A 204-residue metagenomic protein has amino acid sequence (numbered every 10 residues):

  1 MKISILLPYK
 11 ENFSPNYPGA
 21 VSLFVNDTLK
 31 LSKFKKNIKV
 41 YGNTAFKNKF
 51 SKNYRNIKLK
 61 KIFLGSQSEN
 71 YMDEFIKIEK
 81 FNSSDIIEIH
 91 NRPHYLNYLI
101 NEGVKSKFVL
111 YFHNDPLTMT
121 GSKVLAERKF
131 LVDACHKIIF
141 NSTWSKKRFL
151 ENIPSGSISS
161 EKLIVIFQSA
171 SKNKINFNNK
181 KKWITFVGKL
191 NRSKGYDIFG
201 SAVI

Functional and structural regions predicted by a protein language model:
S4-L6, I139, N176-K194, G200-I204: Conserved donor-binding/catalytic core segment of Leloir-type glycosyltransferases
L6-N16, L23-E69, S159: N-terminal strand-loop element at the rim of the active site of nucleotide-sugar-dependent glycosyltransferases
L6-P8, V21-F24, Y41-N43, I89-N91 (+3 more regions): Replace "coordinates the UDP/GDP/TDP-sugar" with "coordinates nucleotide-activated sugar donors
F46, P93-Y95, W144-K146: Alpha-helix capping/helix-boundary segments
I62-I86, L96, K123: An amphipathic, basic-hydrophobic alpha-helix
I89-Y95, F112: Short His-centered aromatic/hydrophobic patch
G121, R128-K129, D133-E161, A170-K172: A short, active-site helix/loop in glycosyltransferases that binds the activated sugar's phosphate group
